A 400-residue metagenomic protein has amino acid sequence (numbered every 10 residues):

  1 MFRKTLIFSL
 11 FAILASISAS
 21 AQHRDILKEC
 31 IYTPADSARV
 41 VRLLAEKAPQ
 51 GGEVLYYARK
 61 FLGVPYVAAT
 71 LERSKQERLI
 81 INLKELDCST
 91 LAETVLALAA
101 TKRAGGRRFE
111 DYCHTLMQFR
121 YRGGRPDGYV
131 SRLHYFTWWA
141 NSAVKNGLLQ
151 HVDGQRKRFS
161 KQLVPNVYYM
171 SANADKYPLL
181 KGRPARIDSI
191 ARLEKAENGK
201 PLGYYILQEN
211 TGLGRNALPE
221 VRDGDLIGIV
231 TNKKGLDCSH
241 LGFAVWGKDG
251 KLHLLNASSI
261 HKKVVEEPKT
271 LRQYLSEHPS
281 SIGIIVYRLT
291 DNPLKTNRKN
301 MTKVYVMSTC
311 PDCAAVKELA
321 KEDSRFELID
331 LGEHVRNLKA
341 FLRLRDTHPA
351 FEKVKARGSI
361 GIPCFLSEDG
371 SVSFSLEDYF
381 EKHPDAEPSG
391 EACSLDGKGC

Functional and structural regions predicted by a protein language model:
I7-S16: Bacterial N-terminal signal peptides
P65-P201, G250, L255-S259: Acidic/His-rich structured neighborhood in mature extracellular/periplasmic domains
D225-P293: C-terminal soluble interaction/assembly domains
N300-I329: Local sequence-structure signature of Cys/Sec-based thiol-disulfide redox active-site neighborhoods
F326-T347: Thiol-based oxidoreductase modules, predominantly thioredoxin-like and allied folds used for disulfide exchange
L342-S371: Short, structured active-site "lid" loops
R357-G361, V372-C400: Non-globular targeting/processing and membrane-anchoring segments
